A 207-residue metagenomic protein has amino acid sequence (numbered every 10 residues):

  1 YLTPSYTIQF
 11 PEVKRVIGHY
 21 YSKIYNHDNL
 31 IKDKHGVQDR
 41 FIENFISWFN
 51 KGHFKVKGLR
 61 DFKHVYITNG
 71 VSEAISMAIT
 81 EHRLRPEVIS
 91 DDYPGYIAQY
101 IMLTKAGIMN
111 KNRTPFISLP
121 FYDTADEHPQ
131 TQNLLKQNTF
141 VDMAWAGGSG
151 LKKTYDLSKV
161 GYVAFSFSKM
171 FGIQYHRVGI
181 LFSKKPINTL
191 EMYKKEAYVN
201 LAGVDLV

Functional and structural regions predicted by a protein language model:
Y1-N44: N-terminal "arm"/small-domain region of PLP-dependent enzymes with the aminotransferase-like
I8-I24, Y162-V207: Conserved core segment of the aminotransferase class I/II
K34, Q38, I42, N50-V56 (+2 more regions): Active-site pre-lysine segment of PLP-dependent enzymes
V37-V88: Conserved beta-loop-alpha segment that forms the PLP phosphate-binding cup at the N-terminus of a helix
Y66-I67, E87-S90, T139-D142, V163: A structural signal for short, well-ordered beta-strand segments and their strand-loop junctions that often border
I67-I75, D91-Y96, Y122, W145 (+1 more regions): Gly/Ser/Thr-rich loops at beta-strand to alpha-helix junctions that form or flank small-molecule/cofactor-binding
S76-T80, Y96-M102, E127-H128, S149-Y155 (+2 more regions): A short acidic (Asp/Glu
Y93-S149: Active-site phosphate-binding strand-loop segment of PLP-dependent enzymes
